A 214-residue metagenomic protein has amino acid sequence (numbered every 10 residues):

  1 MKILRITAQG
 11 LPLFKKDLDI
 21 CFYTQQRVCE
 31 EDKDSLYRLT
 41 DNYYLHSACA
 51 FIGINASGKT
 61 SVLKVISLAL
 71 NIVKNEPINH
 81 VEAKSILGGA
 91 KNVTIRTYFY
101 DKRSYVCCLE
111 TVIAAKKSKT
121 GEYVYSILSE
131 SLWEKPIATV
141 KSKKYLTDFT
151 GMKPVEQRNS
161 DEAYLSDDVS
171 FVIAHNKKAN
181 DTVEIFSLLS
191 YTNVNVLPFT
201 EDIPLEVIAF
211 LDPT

Functional and structural regions predicted by a protein language model:
K2-S67: Pre-Walker A-like glycine/lysine-rich segment at the N-terminus of P-loop NTPase domains
I3, D17, N92-R96, C108 (+1 more regions): Broad gene-expression machinery/nucleic-acid interaction feature
L4-I6, T94, T192-N195: Short alpha-helical segments and helix-capping/turn motifs at coil-helix boundaries
A8, T97-R103, S131-E134: Short acidic, glycine-rich loop/turn motifs
Q9-L11, Y23, Y98-Y100, L211-P213: Structured loops at beta-to-helix junctions and adjacent beta-edge loops in soluble globular domains
K15-D17, C29, V106, T120 (+1 more regions): Intrinsically disordered, low-complexity acidic/polar segments
Y44-A50, I54, K64-K119: Conserved P-loop NTP-binding catalytic core
A114-T214: Electropositive, glycine-dotted interaction segments that contact anionic polymers or phosphate-rich ligands
